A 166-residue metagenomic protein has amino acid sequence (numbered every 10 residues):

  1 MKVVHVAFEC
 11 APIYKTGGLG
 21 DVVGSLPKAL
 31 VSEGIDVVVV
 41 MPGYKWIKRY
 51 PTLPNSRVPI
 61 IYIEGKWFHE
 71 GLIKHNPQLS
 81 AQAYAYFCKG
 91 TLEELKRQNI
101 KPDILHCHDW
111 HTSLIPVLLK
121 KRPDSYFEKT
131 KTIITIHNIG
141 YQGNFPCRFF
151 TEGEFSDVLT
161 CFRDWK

Functional and structural regions predicted by a protein language model:
M1-K166: Catalytic cores of nucleotide-sugar-dependent glycosyltransferases that transfer UDP/GDP/TDP-activated
